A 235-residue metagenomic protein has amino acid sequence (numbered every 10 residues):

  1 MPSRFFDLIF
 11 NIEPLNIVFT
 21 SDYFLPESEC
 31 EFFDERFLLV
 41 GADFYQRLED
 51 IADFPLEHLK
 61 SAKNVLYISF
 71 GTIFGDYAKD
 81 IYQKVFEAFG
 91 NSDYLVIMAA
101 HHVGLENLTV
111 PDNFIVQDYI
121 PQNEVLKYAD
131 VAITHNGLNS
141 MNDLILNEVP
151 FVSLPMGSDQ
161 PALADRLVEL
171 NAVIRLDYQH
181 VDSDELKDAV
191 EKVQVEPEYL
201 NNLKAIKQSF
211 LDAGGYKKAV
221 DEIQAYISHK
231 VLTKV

Functional and structural regions predicted by a protein language model:
M1-Y94, D221, A225-S228: Nucleotide-sugar-dependent glycosyltransferase catalytic domains
F10, S183-V235: C-terminal amphipathic helix plus adjacent low-complexity, charged tail appended to glycosyltransferase catalytic
I68, V96-M98, S153: Structural beta-sheet core signal
Q83-D118: Catalytic donor nucleotide-activated moiety binding site of glycosyltransferases and closely related
D112, N147-E148, V168-V173: Acidic, glycine-centered active-site loop in nucleotide-sugar glycosyltransferases
I115-Y119, R175-Y178: Short acidic-hydrophobic, aromatic-tinged amphipathic segments that line or gate anion-handling sites
D118-D165: A donor-sugar binding/catalytic signature common to diverse glycosyltransferases and related nucleotide-sugar
S158-A189: Change "using UDP/GDP/dTDP sugars" to "using nucleotide sugars
